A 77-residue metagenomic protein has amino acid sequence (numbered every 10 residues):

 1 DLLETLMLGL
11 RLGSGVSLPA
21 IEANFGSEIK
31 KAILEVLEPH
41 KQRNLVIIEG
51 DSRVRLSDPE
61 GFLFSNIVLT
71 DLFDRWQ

Functional and structural regions predicted by a protein language model:
D1-K41: Hydrophobic, secondary-structure "cap" segments at the distal end of domains
L18, I48, F64-S65: Short active-site-adjacent structural elements
K41-D51: A short, conserved structural fragment
S52-S57: Minor-groove-contacting beta-hairpin "wing" of winged helix-turn-helix DNA-binding domains
P59-Q77: Short, amphipathic alpha-helical interaction segments positioned at domain boundaries
